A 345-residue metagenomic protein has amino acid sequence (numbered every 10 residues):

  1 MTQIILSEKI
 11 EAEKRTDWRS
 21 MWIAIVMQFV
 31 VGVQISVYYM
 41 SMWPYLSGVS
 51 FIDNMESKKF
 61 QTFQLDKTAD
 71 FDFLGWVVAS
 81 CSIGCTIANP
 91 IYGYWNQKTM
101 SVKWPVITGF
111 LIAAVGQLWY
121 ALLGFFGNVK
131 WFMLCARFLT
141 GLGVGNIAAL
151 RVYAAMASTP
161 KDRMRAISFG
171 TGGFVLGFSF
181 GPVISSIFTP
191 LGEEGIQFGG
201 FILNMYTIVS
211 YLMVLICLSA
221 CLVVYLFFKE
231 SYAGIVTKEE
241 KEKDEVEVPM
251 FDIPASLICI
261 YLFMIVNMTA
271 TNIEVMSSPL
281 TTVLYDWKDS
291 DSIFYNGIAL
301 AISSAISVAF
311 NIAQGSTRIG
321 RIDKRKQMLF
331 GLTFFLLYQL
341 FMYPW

Functional and structural regions predicted by a protein language model:
T2-M21, Y225, K229-Y261, V283-W287: Juxtamembrane intracellular "pre-TM" segments in multi-pass secondary transporters
E11-N54, D252-S277: Pair of pore-lining "gating" transmembrane helices in MFS-fold secondary transporters
F29, G116, N128-G145, M264 (+1 more regions): Hydrophobic core of transmembrane alpha-helices in multi-pass small-molecule transporters, especially MFS/SLC-type
M40-D72, V275-Y295: Short amphipathic helix-loop junctions that connect adjacent transmembrane helices in Major Facilitator Superfamily/SLC
I83-N89, N272, Y295-R321, G331-P344: Transmembrane alpha-helices of Major Facilitator/SLC transporters
C85, V144, D162-E193, M213-C217 (+1 more regions): Glycine-rich segments within core transmembrane alpha-helices of 12-TM secondary carriers
T108-G127, T333-W345: C-terminal ends and interior cores of transmembrane alpha-helices in multi-pass membrane transporters/permeases
L134-G173: Cytoplasmic helix-loop-helix junction between adjacent transmembrane helices in 12-TM secondary transporters
